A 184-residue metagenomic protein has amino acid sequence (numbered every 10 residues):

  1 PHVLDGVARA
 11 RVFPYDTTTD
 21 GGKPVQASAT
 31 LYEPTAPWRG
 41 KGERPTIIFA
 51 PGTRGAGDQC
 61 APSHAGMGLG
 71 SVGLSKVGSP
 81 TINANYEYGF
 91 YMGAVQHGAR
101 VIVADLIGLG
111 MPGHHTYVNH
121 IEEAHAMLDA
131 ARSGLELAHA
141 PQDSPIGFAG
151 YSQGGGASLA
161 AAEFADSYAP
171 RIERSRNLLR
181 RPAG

Functional and structural regions predicted by a protein language model:
P1-R39: Catalytic-loop region of hydrolases
D20-G21, G52-G57, I107-M111, Q153-G156 (+1 more regions): Solvent-exposed loop/turn segments at secondary-structure junctions within structured extracellular/periplasmic domains
S28-L31, G42-G55, Q59-G68: Short beta-strand element of the alpha/beta-hydrolase
E43-T46, Q96-I102, Q142-P145, I172-R176: Loop/turn elements at helix/coil->beta-strand transitions in domains of secreted/extracellular proteins
P51, M67, S71-G110: Conserved alpha/beta-hydrolase
G78-N85, H114-E122, A149-Q153: Alpha-helix capping and helix-loop boundary segments enriched in small/acidic/polar residues
G89, Q96, Y117-A138: Alpha/beta-hydrolase active-site loop
R132-G184: Primarily recognizes the serine-hydrolase "nucleophile elbow" in alpha/beta-hydrolase and SGNH/GDSL folds
